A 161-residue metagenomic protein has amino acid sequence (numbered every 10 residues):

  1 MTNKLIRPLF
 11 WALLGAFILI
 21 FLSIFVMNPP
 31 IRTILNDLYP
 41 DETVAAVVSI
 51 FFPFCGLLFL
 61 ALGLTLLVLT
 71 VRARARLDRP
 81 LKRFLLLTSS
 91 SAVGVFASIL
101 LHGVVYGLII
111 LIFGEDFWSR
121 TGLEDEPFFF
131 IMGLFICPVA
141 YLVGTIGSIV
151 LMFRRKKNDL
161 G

Functional and structural regions predicted by a protein language model:
M1-T2, F153-G161: Short, charged juxtamembrane terminal tails flanking transmembrane helices
M1-T65: N-terminal signal-anchor transmembrane alpha-helix
I6-A16, G114-K156: Alpha-helical membrane-associated segments of multi-pass integral membrane proteins
R7-F17, L81-L101: Transmembrane alpha-helical segments of multi-pass membrane proteins
I18-L22, L57-L64, V93-L100, F135-I149: Hydrophobic alpha-helical transmembrane segments of multipass integral membrane proteins
L22-P30, V68-R72, L100-L108, I112 (+1 more regions): Structural signature of transmembrane alpha-helix termini at the membrane-water interface
P30-P53, A97-L134: Interfacial non-cytosolic loop connecting adjacent transmembrane helices
C55-L87: Canonical alpha-helical transmembrane segments
